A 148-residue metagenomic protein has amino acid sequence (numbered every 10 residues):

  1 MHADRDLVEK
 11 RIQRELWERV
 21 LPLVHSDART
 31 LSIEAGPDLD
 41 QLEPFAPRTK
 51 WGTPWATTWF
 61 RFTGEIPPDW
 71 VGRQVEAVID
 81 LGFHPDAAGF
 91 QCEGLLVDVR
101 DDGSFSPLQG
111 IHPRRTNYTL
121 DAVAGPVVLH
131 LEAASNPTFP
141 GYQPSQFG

Functional and structural regions predicted by a protein language model:
M1-P44: Accessory carbohydrate-binding/adhesion or oligomerization-edge regions at the termini of glycan-active proteins
E9, E15-E18, E34, E43 (+4 more regions): Glutamate identity and glutamate-enriched acidic tracts
P22-L23, I33, W51-G52, T119-V123: A general structural signal for short secondary-structure junctions and capping/turn motifs
L39, R48, D101-G103: Detector for glycine-centered tight turns/loop "hinges" at secondary-structure junctions
L42-P47, F60: Short linear interaction motifs
F45-W51, L81: Sparse, context-dependent recognition of short Cys/His-centered cofactor- or disulfide-binding micro-motifs
K50-D69: Short beta-strands within extracellular/lumenal beta-sheet-rich domains
V71-G148: Extended acidic/polar, glycine-enriched regions that form or flank non-catalytic beta-rich accessory modules
